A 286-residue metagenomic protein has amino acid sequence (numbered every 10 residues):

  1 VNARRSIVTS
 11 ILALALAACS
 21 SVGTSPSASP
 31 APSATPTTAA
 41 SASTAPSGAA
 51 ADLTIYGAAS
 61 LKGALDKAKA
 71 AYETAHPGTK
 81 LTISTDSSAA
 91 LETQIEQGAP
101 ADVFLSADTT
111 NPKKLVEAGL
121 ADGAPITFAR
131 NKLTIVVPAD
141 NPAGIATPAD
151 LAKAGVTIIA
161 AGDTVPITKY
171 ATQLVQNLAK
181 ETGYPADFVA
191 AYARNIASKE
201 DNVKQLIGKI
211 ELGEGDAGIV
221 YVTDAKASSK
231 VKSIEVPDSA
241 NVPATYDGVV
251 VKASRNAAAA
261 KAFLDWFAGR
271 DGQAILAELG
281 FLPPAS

Functional and structural regions predicted by a protein language model:
V1-I11: Bacterial N-terminal signal peptides that target proteins for export
A15-A18: C-terminal motif of bacterial Sec signal peptides marking the signal peptidase cleavage site
S20-A70, T74, K80, A89 (+5 more regions): Exported/periplasmic ABC-transporter solute-binding proteins
D102-S106: Periplasmic-binding protein-like
A118-P125, R130: A short, gly/pro- and small-residue-rich
